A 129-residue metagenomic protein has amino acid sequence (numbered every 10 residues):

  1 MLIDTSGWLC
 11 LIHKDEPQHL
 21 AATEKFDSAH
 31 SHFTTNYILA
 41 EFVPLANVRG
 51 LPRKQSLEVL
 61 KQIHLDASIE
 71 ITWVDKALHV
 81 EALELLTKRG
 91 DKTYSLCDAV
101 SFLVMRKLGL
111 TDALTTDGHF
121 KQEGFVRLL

Functional and structural regions predicted by a protein language model:
M1-T34, V48-K61: Short, well-structured N-terminal submotif of metal-dependent ribonuclease cores
W8-L9, L39, F120-K121: A generic structural signal for short hydrophobic patches within well-formed alpha-helices
F33, T72, L128: General small-molecule cofactor/ligand-binding pocket signal
N36-Y37, D98, D117-G118: Short secondary-structure boundary segments
E70-T111: Active-site neighborhoods of divalent-metal-dependent phosphate/nucleic-acid chemistry enzymes
F102-L103, L108-L129: Acidic, PIN/NYN-like endoribonuclease modules and their adjacent C-terminal/linker elements
